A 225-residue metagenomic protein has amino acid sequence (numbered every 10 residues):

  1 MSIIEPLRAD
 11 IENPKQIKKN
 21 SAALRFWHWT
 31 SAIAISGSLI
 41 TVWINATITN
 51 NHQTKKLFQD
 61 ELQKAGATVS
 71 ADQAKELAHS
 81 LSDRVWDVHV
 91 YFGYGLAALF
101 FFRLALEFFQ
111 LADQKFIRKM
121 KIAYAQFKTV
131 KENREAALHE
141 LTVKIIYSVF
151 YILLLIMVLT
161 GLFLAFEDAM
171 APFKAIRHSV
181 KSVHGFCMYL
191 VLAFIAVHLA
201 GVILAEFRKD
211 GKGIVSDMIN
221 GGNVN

Functional and structural regions predicted by a protein language model:
M1-N225: Membrane-embedded alpha-helical bundles that constitute the cytochrome b-like, heme-associated redox core of multi-pass
